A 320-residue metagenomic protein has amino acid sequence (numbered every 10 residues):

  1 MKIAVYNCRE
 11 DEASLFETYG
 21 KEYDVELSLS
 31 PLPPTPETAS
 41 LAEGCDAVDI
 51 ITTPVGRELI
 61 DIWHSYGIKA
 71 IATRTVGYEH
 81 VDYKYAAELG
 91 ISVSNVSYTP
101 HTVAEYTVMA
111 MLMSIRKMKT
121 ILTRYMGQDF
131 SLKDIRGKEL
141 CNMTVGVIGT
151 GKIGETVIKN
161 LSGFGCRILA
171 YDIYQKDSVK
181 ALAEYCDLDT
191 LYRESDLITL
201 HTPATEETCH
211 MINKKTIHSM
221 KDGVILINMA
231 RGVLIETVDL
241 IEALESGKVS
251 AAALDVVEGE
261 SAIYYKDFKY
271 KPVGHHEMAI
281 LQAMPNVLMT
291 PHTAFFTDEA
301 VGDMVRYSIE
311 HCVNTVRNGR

Functional and structural regions predicted by a protein language model:
M1-V93, N213: An N-terminal-biased, well-structured beta-alpha scaffold segment characteristic of Rossmann-like dinucleotide-binding
S40-L41, T190-L191, T216, I280-L281: Structural alpha-helical scaffold elements that stabilize or flank donor/cofactor-binding regions in carbohydrate
T52-T53, D196, T202-A204, A230-R231 (+1 more regions): Short glycine-/small-residue-rich Rossmann-like dinucleotide-binding loops
L89-T144, T156-K159: Phosphate-binding beta-alpha-beta segment of Rossmann-like dinucleotide-binding domains, i.e., the NAD(P)
I135-D222: Rossmann-like dinucleotide/phosphate-binding beta-alpha-beta segment
G223, G232-R320: Rossmann-like dinucleotide-binding domain for NAD(H)/NADP(H)
I227: Glycine-rich nucleotide-phosphate-binding loops and adjacent flexible coil segments
